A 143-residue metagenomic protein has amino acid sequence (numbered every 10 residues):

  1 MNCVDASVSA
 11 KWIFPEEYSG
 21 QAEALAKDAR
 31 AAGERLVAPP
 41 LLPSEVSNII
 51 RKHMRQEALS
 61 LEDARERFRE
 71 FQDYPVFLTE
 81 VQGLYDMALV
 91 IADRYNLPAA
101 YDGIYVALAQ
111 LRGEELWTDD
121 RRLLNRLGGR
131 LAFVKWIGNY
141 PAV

Functional and structural regions predicted by a protein language model:
M1, V106-V143: Acidic, PIN/NYN-like endoribonuclease modules and their adjacent C-terminal/linker elements
M1-L41, H53-R65, P141-V143: Short, well-structured N-terminal submotif of metal-dependent ribonuclease cores
K11-I13, I49, R126: Residues that scaffold the ATP/ADP-binding catalytic core of kinase and kinase-like folds
E17, L41-L42, G83, I104 (+1 more regions): Short beta->alpha linker loops
A32-G33, Y74, R112, R130: Structured helix-beta-strand junction loops
V76-D119: Active-site neighborhoods of divalent-metal-dependent phosphate/nucleic-acid chemistry enzymes
